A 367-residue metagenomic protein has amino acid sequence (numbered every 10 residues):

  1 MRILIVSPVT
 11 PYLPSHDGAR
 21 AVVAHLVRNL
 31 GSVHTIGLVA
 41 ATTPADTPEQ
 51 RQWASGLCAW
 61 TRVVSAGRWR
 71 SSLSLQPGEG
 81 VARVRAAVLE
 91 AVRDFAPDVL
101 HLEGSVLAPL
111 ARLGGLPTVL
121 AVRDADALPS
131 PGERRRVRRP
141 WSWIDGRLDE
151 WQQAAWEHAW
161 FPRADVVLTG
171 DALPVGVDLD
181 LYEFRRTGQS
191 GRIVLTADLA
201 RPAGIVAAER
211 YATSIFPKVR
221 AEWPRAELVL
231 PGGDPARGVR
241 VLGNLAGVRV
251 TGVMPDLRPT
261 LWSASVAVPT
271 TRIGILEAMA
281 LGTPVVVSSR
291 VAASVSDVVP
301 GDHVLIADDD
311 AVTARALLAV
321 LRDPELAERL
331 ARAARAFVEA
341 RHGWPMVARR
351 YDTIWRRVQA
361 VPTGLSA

Functional and structural regions predicted by a protein language model:
M1-T61: N-terminal subdomain of nucleotide-sugar transferases
V22, V177-G252, P259-W262: Conserved catalytic-core segment of nucleotide-activated headgroup transferases in glycan assembly
G67-L75, L120-A154, D198: Acceptor-binding helix/loop patch of EC 2.4 sugar-transfer enzymes, predominantly nucleotide-sugar-dependent
D145-E183: Donor nucleotide-sugar binding/catalytic pocket of nucleotide-sugar-dependent glycosyltransferases
D165, P259-I273, T283-P284: Acidic donor-binding loop of glycosyltransferase active sites
P300-A311, A319-P324: Conserved acidic donor-binding segment of nucleotide-sugar-dependent glycosyltransferases
L326-A340, R350: A short, well-ordered alpha-helix in the C-terminal region of glycosyltransferases
W344-A367: C-terminal alpha-helical cap of glycosyltransferases
